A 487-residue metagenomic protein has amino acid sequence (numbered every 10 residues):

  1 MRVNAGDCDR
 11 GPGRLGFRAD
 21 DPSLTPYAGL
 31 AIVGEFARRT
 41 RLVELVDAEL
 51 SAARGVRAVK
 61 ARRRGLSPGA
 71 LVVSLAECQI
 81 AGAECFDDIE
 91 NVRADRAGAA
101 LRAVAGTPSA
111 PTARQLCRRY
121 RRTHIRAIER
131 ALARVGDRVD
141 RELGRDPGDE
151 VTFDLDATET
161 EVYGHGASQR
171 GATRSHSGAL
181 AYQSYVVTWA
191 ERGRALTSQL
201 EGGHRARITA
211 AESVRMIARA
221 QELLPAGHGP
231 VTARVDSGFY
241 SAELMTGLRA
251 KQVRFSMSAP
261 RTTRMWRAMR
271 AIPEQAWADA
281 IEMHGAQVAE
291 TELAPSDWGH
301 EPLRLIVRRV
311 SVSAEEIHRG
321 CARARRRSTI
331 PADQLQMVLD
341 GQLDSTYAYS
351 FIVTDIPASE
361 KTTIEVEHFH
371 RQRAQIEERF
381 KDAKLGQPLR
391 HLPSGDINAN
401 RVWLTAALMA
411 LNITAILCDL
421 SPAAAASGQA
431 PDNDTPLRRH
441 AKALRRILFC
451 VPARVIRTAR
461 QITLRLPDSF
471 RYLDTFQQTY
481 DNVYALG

Functional and structural regions predicted by a protein language model:
M1-A206, A211-A226, C450-G487: Dynamic "connector" segments at or just before major functional cores
R2-L15, A19-P22, R254-I376, K381 (+2 more regions): An anionic, glycine-rich sequence signature occurring as long contiguous blocks
A61-A70, Q342-L343, S394-L404, R439: Structural motif
I89, T363-V402, A406, A410-L417: Short amphipathic alpha-helical "interface-anchor" segments enriched in bulky aromatics
D156, P230-Y240: Acidic/histidine-rich, metal-coordinating catalytic segments
T158-T160, E201-G203, T262, V312 (+6 more regions): Short, glycine-/Ser/Thr-/acidic-enriched flexible segments
M245-R254: Short, surface-exposed basic-aromatic patches at helix termini and helix-loop junctions that form
N412-R465: C-terminal structured "cap/appendage" subdomains that terminate the fold
